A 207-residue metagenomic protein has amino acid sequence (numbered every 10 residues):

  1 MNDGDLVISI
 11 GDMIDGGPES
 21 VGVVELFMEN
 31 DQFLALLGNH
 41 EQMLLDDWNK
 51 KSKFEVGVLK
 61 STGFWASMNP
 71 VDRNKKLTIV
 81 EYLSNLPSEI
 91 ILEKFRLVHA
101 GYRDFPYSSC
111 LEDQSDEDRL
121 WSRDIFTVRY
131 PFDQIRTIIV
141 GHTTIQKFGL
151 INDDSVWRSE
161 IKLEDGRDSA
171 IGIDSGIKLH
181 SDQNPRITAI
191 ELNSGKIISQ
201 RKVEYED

Functional and structural regions predicted by a protein language model:
M1-E25: N-terminal active-site segment of His-dependent metallophosphoesterases
N2-G4, N30-Q32, E93, Q134-R136: A general structural motif
L6-G11, K60-V71, P106-Q114: Short, basic, glycine/proline-bearing loop/turn elements
V7-G11, A35-N39, V98, I138-H142 (+1 more regions): Active-site neighborhood of phospho(di)ester-bond hydrolases with catalytic His/Asp-centered motifs
D15, Q42, Y102, I145 (+1 more regions): Short, glycine/acidic-enriched loop or turn micro-motifs at the edges of active sites
G17-E93, R119, I125-F126: Active-site neighborhood of divalent metal-dependent phosphoester bond hydrolases
K75-L150: His/acidic metal-ligating clusters that form di-metal
F126-D207: Acidic, His/Gly-rich catalytic cores of divalent-metal-dependent hydrolytic chemistry
